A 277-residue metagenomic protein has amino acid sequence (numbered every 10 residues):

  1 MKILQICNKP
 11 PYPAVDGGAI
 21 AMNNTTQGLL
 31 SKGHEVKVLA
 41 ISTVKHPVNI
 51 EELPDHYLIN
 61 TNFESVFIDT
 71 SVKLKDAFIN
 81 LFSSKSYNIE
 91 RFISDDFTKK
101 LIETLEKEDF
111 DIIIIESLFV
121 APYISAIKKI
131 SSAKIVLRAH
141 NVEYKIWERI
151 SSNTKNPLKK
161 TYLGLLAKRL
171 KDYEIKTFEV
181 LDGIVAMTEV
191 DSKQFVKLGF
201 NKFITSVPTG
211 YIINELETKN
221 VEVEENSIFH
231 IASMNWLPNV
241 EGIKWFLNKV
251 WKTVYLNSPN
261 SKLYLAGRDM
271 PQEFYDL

Functional and structural regions predicted by a protein language model:
M1-E64, E106-E108, T253-L256: N-terminal subdomain of nucleotide-sugar transferases
I41, E116-S117, H140, A186-T188 (+2 more regions): Replace "coordinates the UDP/GDP/TDP-sugar" with "coordinates nucleotide-activated sugar donors
T43-E103, K107: A conserved catalytic-core segment of Leloir-type glycosyltransferases
V44-E52, Y123, S192-F195, M270-Y275: Short, charged/polar "capping" segments at the starts of alpha-helices and the immediately preceding loops
L74-E90, I135-D172, S233: Acceptor-binding helix/loop patch of EC 2.4 sugar-transfer enzymes, predominantly nucleotide-sugar-dependent
L101-P122, K134-V136: Short N-terminal targeting/anchoring amphipathic segment
K134, G164-A167, K171-T218: Donor nucleotide-sugar binding/catalytic pocket of nucleotide-sugar-dependent glycosyltransferases
S206-L277: Conserved catalytic-core segment of nucleotide-activated headgroup transferases in glycan assembly
